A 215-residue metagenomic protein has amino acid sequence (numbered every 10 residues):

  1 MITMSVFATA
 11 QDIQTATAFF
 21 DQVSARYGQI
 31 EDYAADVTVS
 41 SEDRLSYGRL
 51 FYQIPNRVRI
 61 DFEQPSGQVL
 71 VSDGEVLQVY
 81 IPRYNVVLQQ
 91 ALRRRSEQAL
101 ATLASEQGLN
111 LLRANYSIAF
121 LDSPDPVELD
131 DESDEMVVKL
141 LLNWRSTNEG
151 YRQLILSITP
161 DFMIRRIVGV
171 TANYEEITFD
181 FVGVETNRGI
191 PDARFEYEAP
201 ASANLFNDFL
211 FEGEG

Functional and structural regions predicted by a protein language model:
T3-S46, I54, R194, A199-G215: N-terminal leader/targeting segments and the immediate start of mature chains
I30-A34, L45-Y47, P55, P65 (+6 more regions): Extracytoplasmic
D43, R83-N85, N173: Solvent-exposed strand-loop boundary residues in beta-sheet-rich modules
L50-L103, I177-T178: An acidic-aromatic
R57-R59, S96-A104, M163-R166, T186-D192: Short, surface-exposed linear segments at secondary-structure transitions and domain or protein termini
Y80, V87-S123, V137-L141: Extracytoplasmic segments of membrane-associated envelope/inner-membrane machinery
A114-F209: Gly/Pro-enriched, hydrophobic low-complexity segments that function as extracytoplasmic propeptides/linkers
